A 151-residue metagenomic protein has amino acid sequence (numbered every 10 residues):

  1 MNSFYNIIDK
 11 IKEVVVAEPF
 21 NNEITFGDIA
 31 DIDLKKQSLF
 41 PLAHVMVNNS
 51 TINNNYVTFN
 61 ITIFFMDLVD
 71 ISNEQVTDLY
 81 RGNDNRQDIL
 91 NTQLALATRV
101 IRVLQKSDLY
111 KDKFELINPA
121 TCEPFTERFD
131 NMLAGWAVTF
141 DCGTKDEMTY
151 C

Functional and structural regions predicted by a protein language model:
M1-E13, S50-T58, K106-C151: Short, charged interaction patches at domain edges and termini
M1-Y56: Small/polar-rich, solvent-exposed N-terminal microdomains that initiate assembly or binding
I29, L79-Y80, L104: Extended hydrophobic/Leu-rich segments
M46, T62-M66, T139-G143: Residue-level recognition of well-ordered beta-strand positions that form the cores of beta-sheet-rich folds across
T62-R81: Short acidic, glycine/tyrosine-flanked loop/strand segments centered on an H-E-D-like triad
Q75-Q93: Short histidine-centered catalytic/ligand-binding loop motif
D88-F114: Short, hydrophobic/π-rich interface segment
